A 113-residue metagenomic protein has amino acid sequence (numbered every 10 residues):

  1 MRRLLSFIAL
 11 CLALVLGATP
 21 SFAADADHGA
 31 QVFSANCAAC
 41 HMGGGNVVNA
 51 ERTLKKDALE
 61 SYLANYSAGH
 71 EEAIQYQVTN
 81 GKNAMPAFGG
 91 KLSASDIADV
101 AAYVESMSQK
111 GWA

Functional and structural regions predicted by a protein language model:
M1-D25, Q77, S106-A113: Post-cleavage N-terminal segment of exported redox proteins
G17, Q31-S34: Processing junctions and N-termini across compartments
A18, A24, Y66-G69, S95: Residue-level signal for the nucleotide or nucleotide-sugar donor/cofactor binding architecture
A26, A30, M42-Q75: Gly/Gly-Pro-rich "capping" loops immediately C-terminal to redox-active cysteine motifs in periplasmic/lumenal
D27-H28, A35, N83: Alpha-helical coiled-coil heptad-repeat segments used for dimerization/assembly
H28, V32, D96-D99: Charged catalytic carboxylate motif
S34-G43, V100: The canonical Cys-X-X-Cys-His
V48-D57, A73-M107, W112: Axial heme c-ligation environment in periplasmic c-type cytochrome domains
